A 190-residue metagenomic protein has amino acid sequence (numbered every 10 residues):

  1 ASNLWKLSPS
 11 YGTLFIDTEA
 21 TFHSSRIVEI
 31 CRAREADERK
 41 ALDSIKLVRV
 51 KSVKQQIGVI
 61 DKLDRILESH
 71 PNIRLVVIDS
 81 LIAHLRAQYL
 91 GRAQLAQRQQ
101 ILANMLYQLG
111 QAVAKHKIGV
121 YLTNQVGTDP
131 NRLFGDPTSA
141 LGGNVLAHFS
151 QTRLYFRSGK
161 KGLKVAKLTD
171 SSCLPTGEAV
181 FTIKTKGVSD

Functional and structural regions predicted by a protein language model:
A1-L7: Walker A/P-loop NTP-binding motif
S2, D61-D64, G110: Generic structural signal for well-ordered alpha-helical scaffold segments
L4, L67, V113: Hydrophobic pocket-lining residues that define ligand/cofactor binding sites across diverse proteins
S8-Q94: Conserved inter-motif catalytic segment of the P-loop NTP-binding fold
Q99-A103, Y107-D190: Phosphate-binding/switch region of NTP-binding enzymes
